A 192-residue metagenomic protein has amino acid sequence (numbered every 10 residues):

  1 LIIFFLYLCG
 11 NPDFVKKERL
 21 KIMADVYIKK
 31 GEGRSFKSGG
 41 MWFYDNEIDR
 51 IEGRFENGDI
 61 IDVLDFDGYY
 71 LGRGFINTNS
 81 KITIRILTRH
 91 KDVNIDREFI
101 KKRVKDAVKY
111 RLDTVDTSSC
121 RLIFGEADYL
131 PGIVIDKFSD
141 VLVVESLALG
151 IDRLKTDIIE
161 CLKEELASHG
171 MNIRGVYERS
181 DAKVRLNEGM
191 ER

Functional and structural regions predicted by a protein language model:
L1-I2, K21: Generic short N-terminal amphipathic or hydrophobic helices
I2-I3, S35: Intrinsically disordered, low-complexity regions enriched in Ser/Pro/Gly/Gln/His and often acidic
I3, Y7-K16: Short, positively charged and aromatic/hydrophobic N-terminal segments
I22-R192: RNA-binding accessory domains that recognize and position tRNA/RNA substrates
